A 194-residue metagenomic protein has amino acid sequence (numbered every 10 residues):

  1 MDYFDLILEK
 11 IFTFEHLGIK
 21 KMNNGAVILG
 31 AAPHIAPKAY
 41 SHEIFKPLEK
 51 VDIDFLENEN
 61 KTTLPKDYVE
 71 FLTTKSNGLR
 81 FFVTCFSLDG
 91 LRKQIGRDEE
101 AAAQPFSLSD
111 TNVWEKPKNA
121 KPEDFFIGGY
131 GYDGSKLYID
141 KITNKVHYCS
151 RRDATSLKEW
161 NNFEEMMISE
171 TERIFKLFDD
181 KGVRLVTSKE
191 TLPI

Functional and structural regions predicted by a protein language model:
M1-D133, E190-I194: A surface-exposed partner-binding patch
R80, R92, R97, R151-R152 (+2 more regions): Arginine residue identity/basic-tract feature
G129, K141, S150: Pocket-edge structural micro-motifs
S135-I139: Short, surface-exposed beta-strand/loop micro-motifs that present aromatic residues
Y148-F178, G182: A recognition module on extended beta-rich or small alphabeta surfaces enriched in W/G with H and D/E
D180-E190: Long, charged low-complexity regulatory segments
